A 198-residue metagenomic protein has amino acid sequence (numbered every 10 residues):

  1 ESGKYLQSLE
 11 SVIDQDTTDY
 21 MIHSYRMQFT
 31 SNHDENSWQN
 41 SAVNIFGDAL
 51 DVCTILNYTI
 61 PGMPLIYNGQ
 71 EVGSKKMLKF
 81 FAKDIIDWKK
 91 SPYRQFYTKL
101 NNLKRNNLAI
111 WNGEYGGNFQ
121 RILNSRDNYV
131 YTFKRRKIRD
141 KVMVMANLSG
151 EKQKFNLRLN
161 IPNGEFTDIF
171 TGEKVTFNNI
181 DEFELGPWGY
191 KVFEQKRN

Functional and structural regions predicted by a protein language model:
E1-K79, I122-D127, K134-R139, V144-F155 (+1 more regions): Conserved alpha/beta catalytic core and glycan-binding cleft of carbohydrate-active enzymes
D14-T17, K76-F80, I85-N124, G189: Aromatic- and carboxylate-lined catalytic core of secreted/periplasmic carbohydrate-active enzymes
S24, D51-V52, R94-T98, G186: Feature representing long, continuous alpha-helical segments
W38-I45, K83-S91, I180: Active-site rim elements
N128-V130, D140, W188-V192: Short hydrophobic/aromatic beta-strand or adjacent loop that forms the aromatic wall/cage of a ligand/substrate-binding
L159-G172: Solvent-exposed beta-hairpin/edge-strand motifs
F177-N198: C-terminal beta-strand-rich structural cap/linker in extracellular carbohydrate-active enzymes
